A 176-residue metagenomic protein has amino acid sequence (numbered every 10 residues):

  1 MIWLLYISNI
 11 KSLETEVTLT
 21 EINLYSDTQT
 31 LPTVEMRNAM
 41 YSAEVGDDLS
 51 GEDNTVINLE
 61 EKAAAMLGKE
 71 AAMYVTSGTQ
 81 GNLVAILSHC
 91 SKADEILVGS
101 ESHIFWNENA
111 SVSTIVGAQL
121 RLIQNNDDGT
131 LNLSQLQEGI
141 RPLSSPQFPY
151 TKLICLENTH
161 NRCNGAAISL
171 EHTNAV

Functional and structural regions predicted by a protein language model:
V17-A39: N-terminal amphipathic/basic leader segments beginning at the initiator methionine
T33-G78, S100-W106: Conserved N-terminal alpha-helix of the aminotransferase class I/II PLP-enzyme fold
A64-L67, H89-S91, S113-I115, S144-P149: Solvent-exposed alpha-helices and their adjacent loops that cap or buttress functional pockets in soluble metabolic
E70-C90, Q124, N158: Conserved core of the PLP fold type I
S88-N109: Conserved PLP-anchoring active-site segment centered on the Schiff-base-forming lysine
V116-A175: PLP-dependent aminotransferase-class I/II
